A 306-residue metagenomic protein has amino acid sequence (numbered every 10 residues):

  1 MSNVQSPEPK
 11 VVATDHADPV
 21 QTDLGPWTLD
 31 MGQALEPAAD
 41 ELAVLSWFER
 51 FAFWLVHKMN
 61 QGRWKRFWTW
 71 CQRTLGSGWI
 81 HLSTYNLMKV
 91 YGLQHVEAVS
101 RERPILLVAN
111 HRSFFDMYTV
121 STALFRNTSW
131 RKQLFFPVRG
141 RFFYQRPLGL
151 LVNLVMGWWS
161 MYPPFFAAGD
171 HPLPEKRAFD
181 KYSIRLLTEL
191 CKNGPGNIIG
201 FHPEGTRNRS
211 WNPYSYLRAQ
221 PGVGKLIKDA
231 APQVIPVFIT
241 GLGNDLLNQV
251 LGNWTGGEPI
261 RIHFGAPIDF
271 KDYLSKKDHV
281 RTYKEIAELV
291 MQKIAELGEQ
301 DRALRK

Functional and structural regions predicted by a protein language model:
M1-A39: Short, basic, low-complexity termini and linkers enriched in Ser/Thr/Gly/Pro that act as targeting/leader peptides
D15, Y85-R281: Soluble catalytic domains of membrane acyltransferases
W27-W47, G62-T74, K176, D180-R209: Short N-terminal signal/transit or membrane-insertion segments and the immediately adjacent low-complexity/disordered
E36-Y91, T119-T122, R126, R131-K132 (+1 more regions): A transmembrane-helix-recognition feature enriched in membrane-embedded lipid enzymes and envelope glyco-/phospholipid
T74, E285-K293: A non-catalytic, amphipathic alpha-helix used as a structural packing/dimerization or gating element in enzyme scaffolds
T188, M291-G298: Non-transmembrane alpha-helical segments in soluble domains of secreted/periplasmic/extracellular proteins
D301-K306: Short, flexible loop/turn segments with low-complexity composition
